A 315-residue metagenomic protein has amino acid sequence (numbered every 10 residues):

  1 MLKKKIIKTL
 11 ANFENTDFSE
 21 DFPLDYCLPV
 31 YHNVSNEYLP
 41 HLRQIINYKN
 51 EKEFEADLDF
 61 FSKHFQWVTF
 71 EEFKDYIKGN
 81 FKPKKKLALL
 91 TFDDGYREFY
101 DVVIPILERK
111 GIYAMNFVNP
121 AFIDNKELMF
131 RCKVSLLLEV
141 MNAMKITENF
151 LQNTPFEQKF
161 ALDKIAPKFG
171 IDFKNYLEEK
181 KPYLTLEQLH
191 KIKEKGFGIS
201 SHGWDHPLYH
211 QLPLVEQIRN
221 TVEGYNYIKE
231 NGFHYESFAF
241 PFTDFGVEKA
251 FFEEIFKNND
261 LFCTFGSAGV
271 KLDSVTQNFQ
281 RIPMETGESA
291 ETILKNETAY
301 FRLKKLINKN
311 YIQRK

Functional and structural regions predicted by a protein language model:
M1-T91, E98, M129, S135 (+1 more regions): C-terminal active-site subregion of NodB/CE4 polysaccharide deacetylases
P29, K110-G246, F279: Metal-dependent polysaccharide deacetylase catalytic core of the NodB/CE4 family, i.e., the active-site-bearing domain
A56-H64, I106-G111, K195: A short, Lys/Arg-enriched amphipathic alpha-helix followed by its capping loop at the start of a domain
D93-G95, Y100, K110: Conserved beta-strand->loop/alpha-helix structural units within folded catalytic cores of enzymes with alpha/beta
